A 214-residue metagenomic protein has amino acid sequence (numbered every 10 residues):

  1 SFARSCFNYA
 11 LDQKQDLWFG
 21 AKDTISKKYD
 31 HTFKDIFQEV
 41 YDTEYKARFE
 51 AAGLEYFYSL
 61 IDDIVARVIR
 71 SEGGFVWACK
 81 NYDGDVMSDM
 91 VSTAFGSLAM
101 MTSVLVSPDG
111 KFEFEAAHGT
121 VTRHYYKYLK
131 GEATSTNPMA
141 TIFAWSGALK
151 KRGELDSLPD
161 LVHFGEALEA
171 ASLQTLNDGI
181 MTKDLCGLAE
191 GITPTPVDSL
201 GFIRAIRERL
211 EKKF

Functional and structural regions predicted by a protein language model:
S1-D12, T24-S26, L149-V162, Q174-N177: Phosphate/ribose-phosphate-bearing ligand recognition and processing surfaces, centered on ADP-ribose/NAD(+/P+) systems
S1-S59: Glycine-rich phosphate/diphosphate-binding loop of Rossmann-like nucleotide-binding domains
R4-F7, K34-Q38, D42, M139-K150 (+3 more regions): Predominant activation on well-ordered alpha-helical scaffold segments within soluble catalytic domains
D16-I25, S146-K151, C186: Short glycine-rich or small-residue beta-strand-to-loop segments that form or flank ligand, phosphate, metal/Fe-S
K27-Q38, I69-F75, Y82, S92 (+2 more regions): Short glycine/threonine-rich loop-to-helix capping motif typified by GTGT followed within a few residues by an Asp-Pro
S59-V68: Glycine-rich oxoanion-binding loops at beta->alpha junctions
V68-A167, Q174-T175: Glycine-rich phosphate/nucleotide-binding loop
K130-T136, E154-F214: Internal helix-turn-beta structural module
